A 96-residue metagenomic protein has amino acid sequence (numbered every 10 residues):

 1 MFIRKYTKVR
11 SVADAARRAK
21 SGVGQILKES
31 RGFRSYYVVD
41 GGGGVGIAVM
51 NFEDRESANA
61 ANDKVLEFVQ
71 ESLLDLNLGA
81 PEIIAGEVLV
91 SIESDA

Functional and structural regions predicted by a protein language model:
M1-I47, E53-F68, L74-A96: Short S/T/G/P-rich N-terminal loop/turn motif that feeds into the first structured element of a domain
